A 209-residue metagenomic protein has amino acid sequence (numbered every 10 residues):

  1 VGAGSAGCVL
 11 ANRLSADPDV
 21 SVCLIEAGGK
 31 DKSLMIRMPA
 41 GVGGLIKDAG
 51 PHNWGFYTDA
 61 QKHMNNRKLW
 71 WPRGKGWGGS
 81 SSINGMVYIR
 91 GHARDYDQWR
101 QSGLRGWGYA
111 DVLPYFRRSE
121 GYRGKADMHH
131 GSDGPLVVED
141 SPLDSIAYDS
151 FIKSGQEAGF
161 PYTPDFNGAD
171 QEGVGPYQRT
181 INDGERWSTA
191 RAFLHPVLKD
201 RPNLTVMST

Functional and structural regions predicted by a protein language model:
V1-T209: N-terminal redox-cofactor-binding region of secreted/periplasmic oxidoreductases
